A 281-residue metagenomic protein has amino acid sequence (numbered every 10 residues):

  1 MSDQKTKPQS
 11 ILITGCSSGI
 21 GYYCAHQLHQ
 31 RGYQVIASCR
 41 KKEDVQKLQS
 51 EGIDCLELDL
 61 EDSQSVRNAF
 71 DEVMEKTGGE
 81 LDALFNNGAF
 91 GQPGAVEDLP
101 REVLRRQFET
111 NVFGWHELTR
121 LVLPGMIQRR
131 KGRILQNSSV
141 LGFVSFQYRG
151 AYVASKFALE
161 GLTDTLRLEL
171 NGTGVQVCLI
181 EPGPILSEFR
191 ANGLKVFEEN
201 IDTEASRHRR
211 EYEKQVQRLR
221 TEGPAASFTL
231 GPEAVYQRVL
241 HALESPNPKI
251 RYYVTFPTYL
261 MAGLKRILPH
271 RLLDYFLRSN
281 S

Functional and structural regions predicted by a protein language model:
S17-S18: Conserved glycine-rich cofactor-binding loop
L58-N68, R101-E102: The beta1-alpha1 cofactor-binding region of Rossmann-like NAD(H)/NADP(H)-dependent oxidoreductases
A95-V96, V103-R105, K131: Substrate-binding pocket helix/loop in short-chain dehydrogenase/reductase
T119, S155-A158: Active-site helix of classical SDR
T119-R120, D164: A short, exposed helix-loop element centered on a Lys and neighboring polar residues
S139: Residue(s) in the substrate-gating loop at a strand-loop-helix junction that position the organic substrate next
G172-P224: C-terminal beta-strand-loop-alpha-helix "lid" module of Rossmann-like NAD(P)-dependent dehydrogenases
